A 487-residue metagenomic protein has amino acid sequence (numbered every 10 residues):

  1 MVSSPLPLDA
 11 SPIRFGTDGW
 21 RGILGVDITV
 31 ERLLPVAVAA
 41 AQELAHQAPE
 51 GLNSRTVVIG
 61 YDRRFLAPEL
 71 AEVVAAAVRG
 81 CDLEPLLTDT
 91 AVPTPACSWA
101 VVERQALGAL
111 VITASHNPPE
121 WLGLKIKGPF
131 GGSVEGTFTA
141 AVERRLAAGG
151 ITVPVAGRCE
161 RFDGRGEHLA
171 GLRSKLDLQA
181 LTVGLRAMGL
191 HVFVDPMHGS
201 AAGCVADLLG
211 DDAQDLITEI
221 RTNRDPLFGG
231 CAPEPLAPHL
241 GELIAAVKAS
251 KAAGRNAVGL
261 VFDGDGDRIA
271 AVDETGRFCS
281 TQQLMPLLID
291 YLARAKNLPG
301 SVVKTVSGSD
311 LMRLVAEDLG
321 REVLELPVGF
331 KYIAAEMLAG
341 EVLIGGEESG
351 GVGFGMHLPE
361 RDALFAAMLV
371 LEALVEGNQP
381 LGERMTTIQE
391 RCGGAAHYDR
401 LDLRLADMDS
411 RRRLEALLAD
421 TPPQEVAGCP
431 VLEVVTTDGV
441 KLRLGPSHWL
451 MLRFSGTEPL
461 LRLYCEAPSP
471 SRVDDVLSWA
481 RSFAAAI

Functional and structural regions predicted by a protein language model:
M1-C81, L107, R158-V192: An N-terminal, well-structured beta->alpha segment
V2-A10, I23, L122-A253: Gly/Ser/Thr-enriched, mixed-charge loops and adjacent short helices that form phosphate/oxyanion-binding elements
D18, I59, C97, L110 (+12 more regions): Buried hydrophobic positions in well-ordered alpha/beta secondary-structure cores of metabolic enzymes
H46, E50, V58-W121, D207-V272: N-terminal small/polar loop signature for handling phosphorylated ligands or for N-terminal nucleophile
I59-R63, V194-P196, D273, M356 (+1 more regions): Short glycine-centered, acidic/aromatic-flanked micro-motifs in structured strand/loop junctions that mark active-site
D89, A96, A141-S174, E274-E348 (+1 more regions): Proline/glycine-rich low-complexity loops and linkers
E135, E219-R221, R277-K296, A363-E372: Gly/Ser/Thr-rich active-site loops/lids in small-molecule metabolic enzymes that frequently grip phosphoryl groups
V258, L298-I487: Phosphate-binding and adjacent anionic-ligand microenvironments
